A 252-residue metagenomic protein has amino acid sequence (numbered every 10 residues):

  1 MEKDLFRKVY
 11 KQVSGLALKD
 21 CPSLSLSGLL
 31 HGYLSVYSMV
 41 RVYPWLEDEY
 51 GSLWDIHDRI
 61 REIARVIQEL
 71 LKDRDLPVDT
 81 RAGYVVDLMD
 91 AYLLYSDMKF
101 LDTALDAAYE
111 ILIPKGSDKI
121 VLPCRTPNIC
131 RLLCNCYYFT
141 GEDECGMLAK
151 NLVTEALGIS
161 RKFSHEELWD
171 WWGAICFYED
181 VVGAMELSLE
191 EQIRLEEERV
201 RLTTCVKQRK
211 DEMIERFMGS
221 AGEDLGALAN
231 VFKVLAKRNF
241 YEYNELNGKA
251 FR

Functional and structural regions predicted by a protein language model:
M1-R252: Glycan-recognition and catalytic cores of secretory/periplasmic carbohydrate-active enzymes
